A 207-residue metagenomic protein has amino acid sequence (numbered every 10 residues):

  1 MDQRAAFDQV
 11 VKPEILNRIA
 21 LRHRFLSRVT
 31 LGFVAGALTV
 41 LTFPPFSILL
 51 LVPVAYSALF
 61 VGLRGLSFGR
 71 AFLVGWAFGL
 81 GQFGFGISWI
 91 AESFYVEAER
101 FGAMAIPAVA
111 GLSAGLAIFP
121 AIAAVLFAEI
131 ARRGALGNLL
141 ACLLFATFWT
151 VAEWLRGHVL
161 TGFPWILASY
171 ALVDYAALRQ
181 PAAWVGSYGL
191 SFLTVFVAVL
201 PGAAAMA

Functional and structural regions predicted by a protein language model:
M1-A5: N-terminal acidic, proline/glycine-rich, low-complexity intrinsically disordered segments
F7-A207: Membrane-embedded alpha-helical bundles of multi-pass enzymes that act on lipidic or dolichyl-linked glycan substrates
